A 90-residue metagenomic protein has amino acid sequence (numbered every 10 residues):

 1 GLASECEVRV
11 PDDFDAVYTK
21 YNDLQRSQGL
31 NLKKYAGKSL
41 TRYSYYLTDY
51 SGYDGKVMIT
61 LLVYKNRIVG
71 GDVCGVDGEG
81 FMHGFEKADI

Functional and structural regions predicted by a protein language model:
L2-D54: Mature extracytoplasmic domains of secretory-pathway proteins
D54-I90: A short, surface-exposed interaction/processing loop segment used at functional sites
